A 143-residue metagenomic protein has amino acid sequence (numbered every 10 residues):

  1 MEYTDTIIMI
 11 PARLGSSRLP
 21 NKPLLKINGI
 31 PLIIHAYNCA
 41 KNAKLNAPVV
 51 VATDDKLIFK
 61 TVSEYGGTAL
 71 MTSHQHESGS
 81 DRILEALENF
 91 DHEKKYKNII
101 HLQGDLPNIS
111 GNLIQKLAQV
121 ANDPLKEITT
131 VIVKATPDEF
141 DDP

Functional and structural regions predicted by a protein language model:
E2-T53: N-terminal glycine-rich phosphate-binding loop and ensuing alpha1 helix
D5-I7, N98, I128: Residue-level preference for the first positions of well-ordered beta-strands
P11, H101-Q103, V131-K134: Short beta-strand segments
K41, E88-H92, N122: Residue-level signal for alpha-helix termini/capping positions
N46, K94-Y96, D123-E127: Short, high-confidence coil segments that cap the C-terminus of an alpha-helix and link into the following beta-strand
V50, K56-K116: Short phosphate-binding loop-to-helix
I109-P143: Conserved core of the sugar-phosphate nucleotidyltransferase
